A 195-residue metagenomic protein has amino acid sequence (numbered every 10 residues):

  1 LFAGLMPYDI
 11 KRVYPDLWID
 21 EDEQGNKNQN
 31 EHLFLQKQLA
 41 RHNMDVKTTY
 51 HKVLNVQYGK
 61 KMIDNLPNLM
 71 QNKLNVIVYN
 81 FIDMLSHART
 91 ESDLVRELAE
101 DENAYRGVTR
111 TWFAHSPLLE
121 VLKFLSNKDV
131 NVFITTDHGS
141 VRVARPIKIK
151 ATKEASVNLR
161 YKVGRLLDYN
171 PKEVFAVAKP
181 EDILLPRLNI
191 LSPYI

Functional and structural regions predicted by a protein language model:
L1-I195: Feature captures the catalytic ectodomains and active-site-proximal regions of enzymes that hydrolyze or transfer
